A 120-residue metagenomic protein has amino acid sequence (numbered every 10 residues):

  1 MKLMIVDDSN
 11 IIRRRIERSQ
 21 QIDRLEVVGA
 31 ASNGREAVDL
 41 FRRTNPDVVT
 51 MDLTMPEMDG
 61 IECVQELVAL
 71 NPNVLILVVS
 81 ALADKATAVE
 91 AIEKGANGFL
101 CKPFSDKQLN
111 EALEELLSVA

Functional and structural regions predicted by a protein language model:
N10-G29: Two-component/phosphorelay signaling modules centered on CheY-like receiver
N33-E36, D59-E62: Acidic catalytic/metal-coordinating carboxylates
T44-T50: Active-site beta3 strand of CheY-like receiver
M55: Receiver (REC) domain active-site loop signature in two-component systems and cognate sites in sensor histidine kinases
L82-A83: Short, conserved "switch-loop" micro-motifs in signal-transduction and mechanochemical regulators
F104-E114: C-terminal output helix
